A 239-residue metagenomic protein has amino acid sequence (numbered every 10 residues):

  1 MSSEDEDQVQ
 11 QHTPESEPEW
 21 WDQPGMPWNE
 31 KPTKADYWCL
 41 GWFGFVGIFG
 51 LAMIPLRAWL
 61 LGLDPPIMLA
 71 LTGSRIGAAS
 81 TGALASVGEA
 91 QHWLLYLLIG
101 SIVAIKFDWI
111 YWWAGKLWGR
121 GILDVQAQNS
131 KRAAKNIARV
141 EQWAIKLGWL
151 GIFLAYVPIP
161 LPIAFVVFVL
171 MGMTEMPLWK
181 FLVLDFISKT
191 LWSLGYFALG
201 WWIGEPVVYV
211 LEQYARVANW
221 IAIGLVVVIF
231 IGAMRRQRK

Functional and structural regions predicted by a protein language model:
M1-D64, G88-P160, G204-I221, G232-K239: Membrane-interfacial helix-loop-helix
L56-Q91, I159-L170: Transmembrane helix boundary and interhelical junction motifs in multipass membrane proteins
A70-T72, A104-I105, F186: Hydrophobic transmembrane-helix microenvironments that flank and shape a buried ionizable site
A79-A83, G224-F230: Hydrophobic cores of alpha-helical transmembrane segments in multi-pass inner/ER membrane proteins, independent
A90-I99, R132, M173-T190: Membrane-interface alpha-helices at helix entry/exit sites of multi-pass transporters
P162-V166, F186-L194: Hydrophobic alpha-helical transmembrane bundles that constitute the permease/transmembrane domains of multi-pass
L194-P206: Transmembrane alpha-helical segments of integral membrane proteins
